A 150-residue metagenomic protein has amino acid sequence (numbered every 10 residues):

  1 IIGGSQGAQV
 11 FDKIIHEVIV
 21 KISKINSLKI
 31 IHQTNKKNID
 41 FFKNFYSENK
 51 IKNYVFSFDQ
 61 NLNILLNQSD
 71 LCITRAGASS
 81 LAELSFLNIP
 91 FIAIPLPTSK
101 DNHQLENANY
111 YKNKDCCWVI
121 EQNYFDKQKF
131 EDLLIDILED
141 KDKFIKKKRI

Functional and structural regions predicted by a protein language model:
I1-C72, L105-A108, I120-F130: Donor-nucleotide binding loops and adjacent catalytic segments primarily of GT-B fold Leloir glycosyltransferases
F58, A78, L96-K100, Y124: Short, acidic/turn-prone active-site loops that include or flank metal/cofactor- and phosphate-binding residues
N67-A82, I89-P90: Acidic donor-binding loop of glycosyltransferase active sites
T74, P90-D101: Short hydrophobic beta-strand element within catalytic cores of glycosyltransferases and related nucleotide-activated
E83-F86, D101-K114: Short acidic/histidine- and often glycine-rich active-site loop of Leloir-type glycosyltransferases that engages
W118, N123-I150: Conserved donor-nucleotide binding/catalytic region of nucleotide-linked donor-dependent transferases
